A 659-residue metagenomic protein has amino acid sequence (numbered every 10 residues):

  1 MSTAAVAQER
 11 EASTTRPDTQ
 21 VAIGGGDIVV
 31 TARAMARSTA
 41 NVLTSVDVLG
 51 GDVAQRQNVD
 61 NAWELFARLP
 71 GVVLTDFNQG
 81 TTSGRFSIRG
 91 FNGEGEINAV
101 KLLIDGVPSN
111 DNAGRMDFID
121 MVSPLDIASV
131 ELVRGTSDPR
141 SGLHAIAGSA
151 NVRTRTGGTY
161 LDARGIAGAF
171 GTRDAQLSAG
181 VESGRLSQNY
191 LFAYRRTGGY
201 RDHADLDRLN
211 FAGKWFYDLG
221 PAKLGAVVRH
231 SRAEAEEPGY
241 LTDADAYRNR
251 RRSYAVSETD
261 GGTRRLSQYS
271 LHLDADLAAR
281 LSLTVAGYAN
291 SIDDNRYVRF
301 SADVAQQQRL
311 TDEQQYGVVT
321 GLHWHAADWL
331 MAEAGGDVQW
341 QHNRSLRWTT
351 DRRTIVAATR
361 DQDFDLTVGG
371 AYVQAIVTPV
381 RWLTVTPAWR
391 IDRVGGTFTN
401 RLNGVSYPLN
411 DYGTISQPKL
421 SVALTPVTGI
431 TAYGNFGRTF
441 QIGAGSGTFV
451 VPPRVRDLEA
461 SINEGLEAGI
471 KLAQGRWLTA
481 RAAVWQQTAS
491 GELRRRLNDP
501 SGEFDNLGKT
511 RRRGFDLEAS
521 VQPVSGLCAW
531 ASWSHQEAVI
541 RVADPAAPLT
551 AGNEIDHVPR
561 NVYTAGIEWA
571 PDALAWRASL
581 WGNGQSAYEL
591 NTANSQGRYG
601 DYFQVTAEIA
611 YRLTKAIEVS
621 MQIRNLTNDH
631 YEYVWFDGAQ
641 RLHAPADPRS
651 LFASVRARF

Functional and structural regions predicted by a protein language model:
M1-V59, W63-A67, S87, G180 (+3 more regions): N-terminal Sec signal peptide and the immediately downstream disordered periplasmic leader that contains the TonB box
T31, W63-V107, D111: Extracytoplasmic beta-strand/coil segments of soluble accessory domains associated with Gram-negative outer-membrane
V100, V107-R134, V152-R153, D457: Short acidic/polar hinge/loop motifs at secondary-structure boundaries that mediate gating or recognition
D162, A169-R196, R201-P238, T259-S282 (+4 more regions): Transmembrane beta-barrel wall of Gram-negative outer-membrane proteins
Y217-D218, R229, A375, G434 (+2 more regions): Conserved C-terminal beta-signal and adjacent last beta-strands/turns of outer-membrane beta-barrel proteins
H272-D276, R280-V298, T425, G429-Q441 (+3 more regions): Membrane-embedded beta-barrel scaffold of Gram-negative outer-membrane proteins
W324-Q339, Q362-T488, S534, E568-W569: Structural signature of Gram-negative outer-membrane beta-barrels, strongest in the C-terminal barrel of TonB-dependent
R381-V385, R393-V394, T479-R481, W485-T488 (+2 more regions): Gram-negative outer-membrane beta-barrel transporters
